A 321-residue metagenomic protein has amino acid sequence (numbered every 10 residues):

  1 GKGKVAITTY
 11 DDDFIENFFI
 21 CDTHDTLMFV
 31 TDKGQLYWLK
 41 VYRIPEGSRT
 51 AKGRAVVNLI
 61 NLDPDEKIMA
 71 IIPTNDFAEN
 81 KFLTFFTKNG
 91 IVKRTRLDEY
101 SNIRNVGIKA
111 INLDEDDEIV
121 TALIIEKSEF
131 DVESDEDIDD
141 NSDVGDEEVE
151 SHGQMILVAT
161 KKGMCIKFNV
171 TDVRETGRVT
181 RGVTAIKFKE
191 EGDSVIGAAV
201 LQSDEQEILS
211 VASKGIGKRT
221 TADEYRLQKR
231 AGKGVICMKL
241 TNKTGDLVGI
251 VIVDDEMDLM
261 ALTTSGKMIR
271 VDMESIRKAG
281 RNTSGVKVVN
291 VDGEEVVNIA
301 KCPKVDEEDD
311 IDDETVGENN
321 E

Functional and structural regions predicted by a protein language model:
G1-E321: C-terminal interaction appendages of subunits in large macromolecular complexes
